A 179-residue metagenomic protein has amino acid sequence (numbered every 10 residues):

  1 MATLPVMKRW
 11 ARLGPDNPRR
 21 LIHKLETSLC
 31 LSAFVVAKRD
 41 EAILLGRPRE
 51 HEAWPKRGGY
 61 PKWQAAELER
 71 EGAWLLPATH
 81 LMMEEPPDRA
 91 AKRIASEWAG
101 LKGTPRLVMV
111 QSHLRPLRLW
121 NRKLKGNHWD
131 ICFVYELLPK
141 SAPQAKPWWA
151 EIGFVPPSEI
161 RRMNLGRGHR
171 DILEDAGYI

Functional and structural regions predicted by a protein language model:
A2-F34, H51-A53, L124: Acidic, metal-coordinating catalytic segment for phosphate/diphosphate chemistry, firing primarily on the Nudix
A42-L101: Conserved Nudix-box catalytic region and its N-terminal flanking loop in Nudix hydrolases and closely related
I43, S141-Q144: Short helix-loop capping/hinge motifs at secondary-structure junctions, enriched in acidic/polar residues
L44, E52-A53, L114-P116, R161: Flexible, glycine-rich phosphate/dinucleotide-binding loops and adjacent beta-alpha linkers at cofactor/substrate
W74, V134-E136, P143-A176: NUDIX/MutT-family hydrolases
G100-S141: Active-site segment of metal-dependent pyrophosphate-handling enzymes, primarily the Nudix hydrolase catalytic core
